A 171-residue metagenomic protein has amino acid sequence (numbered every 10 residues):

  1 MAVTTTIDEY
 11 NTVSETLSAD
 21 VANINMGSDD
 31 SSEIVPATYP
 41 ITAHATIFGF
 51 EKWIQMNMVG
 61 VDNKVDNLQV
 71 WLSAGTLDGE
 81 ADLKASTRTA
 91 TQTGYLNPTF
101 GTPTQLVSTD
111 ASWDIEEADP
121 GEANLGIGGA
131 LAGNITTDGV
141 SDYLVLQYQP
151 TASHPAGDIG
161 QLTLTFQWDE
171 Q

Functional and structural regions predicted by a protein language model:
M1-Q171: Long, small/polar-residue-biased beta-strand-and-loop interaction regions
